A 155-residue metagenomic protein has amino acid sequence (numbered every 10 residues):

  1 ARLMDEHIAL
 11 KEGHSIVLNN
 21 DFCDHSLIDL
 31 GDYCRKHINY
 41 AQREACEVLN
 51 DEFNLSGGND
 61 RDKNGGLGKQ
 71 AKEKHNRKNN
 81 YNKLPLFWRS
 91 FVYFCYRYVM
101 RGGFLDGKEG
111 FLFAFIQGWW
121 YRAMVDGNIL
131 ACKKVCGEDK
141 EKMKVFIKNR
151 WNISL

Functional and structural regions predicted by a protein language model:
A1-K133, M143, L155: Catalytic-site signature of metal-activated, phosphate-bearing donor transferases, centered on the GT-A/GT-A-like
D139-L155: Phospho-regulatory, low-complexity terminal regions
